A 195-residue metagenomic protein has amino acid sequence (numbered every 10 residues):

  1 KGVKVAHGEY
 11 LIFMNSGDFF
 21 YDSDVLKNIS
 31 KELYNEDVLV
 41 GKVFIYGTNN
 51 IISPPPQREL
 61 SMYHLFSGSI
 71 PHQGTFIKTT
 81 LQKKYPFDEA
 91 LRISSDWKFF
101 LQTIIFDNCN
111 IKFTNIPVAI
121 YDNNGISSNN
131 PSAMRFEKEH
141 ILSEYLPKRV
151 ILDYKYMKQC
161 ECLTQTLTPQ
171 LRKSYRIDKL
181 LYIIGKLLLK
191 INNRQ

Functional and structural regions predicted by a protein language model:
K1-A6: Glycine-rich, basic loop-to-helix element that forms the pyrophosphate-binding segment of sugar-nucleotide handling
H7, D22-N28, S95, F99 (+1 more regions): Acidic donor-diphosphate engagement hotspot in glycosyltransferases and nucleotidyltransferases that stabilizes
G8, Y34-V38, N108-C109: Short, high-confidence coil segments that cap the C-terminus of an alpha-helix and link into the following beta-strand
L11: Short aromatic/hydrophobic "clamp" motif used to bind/position activated sugar donors
M14-S16, S94: Active-site acidic Asp-centered loop
F19, S23-S53: Conserved donor NDP-sugar-binding/catalytic core segment of glycosyltransferases
I52-I141: Conserved nucleotide-sugar donor-binding catalytic segment
P147-K148, D153-Q195: Membrane-proximal basic amphipathic "stem/tether" segments
